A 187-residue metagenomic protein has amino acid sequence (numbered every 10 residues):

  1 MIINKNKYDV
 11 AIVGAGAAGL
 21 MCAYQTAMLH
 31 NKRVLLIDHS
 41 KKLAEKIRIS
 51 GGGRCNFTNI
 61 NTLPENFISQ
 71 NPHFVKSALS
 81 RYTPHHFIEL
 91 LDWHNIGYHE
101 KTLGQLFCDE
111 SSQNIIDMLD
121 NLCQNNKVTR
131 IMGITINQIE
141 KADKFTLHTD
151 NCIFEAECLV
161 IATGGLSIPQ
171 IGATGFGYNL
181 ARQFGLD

Functional and structural regions predicted by a protein language model:
M1-K7: A short, basic/flexible loop-to-alpha-helix module at the beginning of a structural domain
Y8-L36: N-terminal Rossmann-like FAD-binding beta1-loop-alpha1 element of flavoenzymes
I12, G16-A18, K42, G165-S167: Residue-level detector of alpha-helix initiation sites
V13, I49, I161-A162: Redox-cofactor binding/interface segments in oxidoreductases and associated redox assembly factors
G52-T102: Glycine-rich active-site loop/strand segments that organize a redox cofactor
V75-T83, T102-N121, I131, L166-F176: Short beta-strand to alpha-helix junction loop
L91, L119, A181: Residue-level signal for inorganic ion chemistry
Q113, Q124-D187: Predominantly flavin-linked oxidoreductase catalytic cores and closely associated redox partners
